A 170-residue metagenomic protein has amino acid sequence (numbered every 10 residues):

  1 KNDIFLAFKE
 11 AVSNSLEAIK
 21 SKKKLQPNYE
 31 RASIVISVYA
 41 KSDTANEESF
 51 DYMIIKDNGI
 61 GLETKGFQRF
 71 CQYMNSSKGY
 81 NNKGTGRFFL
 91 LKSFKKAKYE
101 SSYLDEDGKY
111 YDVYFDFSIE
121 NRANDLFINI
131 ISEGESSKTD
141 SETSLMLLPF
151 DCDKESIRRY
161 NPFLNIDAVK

Functional and structural regions predicted by a protein language model:
N2-I36, G86-K92: Conserved ATP-binding N-box helix of the HATPase_c
A11, S37-K41, L145-D151: Short loop/turn segments at strand-loop or loop-helix junctions that form parts of catalytic or ligand-binding pockets
V35-S37, Y52-I54, K98, S144-M146: Beta-strand secondary-structure signal
Y39-M53: Short beta-strand-loop-beta element adjacent to the nucleotide/active-site pocket used for signaling
D57: Acidic ATP/Mg2+-coordinating residue in the GHKL
G61-Q68: Short helix N-cap motif at coil->helix boundaries in the Bergerat
Q72-M74: Mobile ATP-lid/nucleotide-binding loop of the nucleotide-binding subdomain
S77-K170: GHKL-type ATPase core
